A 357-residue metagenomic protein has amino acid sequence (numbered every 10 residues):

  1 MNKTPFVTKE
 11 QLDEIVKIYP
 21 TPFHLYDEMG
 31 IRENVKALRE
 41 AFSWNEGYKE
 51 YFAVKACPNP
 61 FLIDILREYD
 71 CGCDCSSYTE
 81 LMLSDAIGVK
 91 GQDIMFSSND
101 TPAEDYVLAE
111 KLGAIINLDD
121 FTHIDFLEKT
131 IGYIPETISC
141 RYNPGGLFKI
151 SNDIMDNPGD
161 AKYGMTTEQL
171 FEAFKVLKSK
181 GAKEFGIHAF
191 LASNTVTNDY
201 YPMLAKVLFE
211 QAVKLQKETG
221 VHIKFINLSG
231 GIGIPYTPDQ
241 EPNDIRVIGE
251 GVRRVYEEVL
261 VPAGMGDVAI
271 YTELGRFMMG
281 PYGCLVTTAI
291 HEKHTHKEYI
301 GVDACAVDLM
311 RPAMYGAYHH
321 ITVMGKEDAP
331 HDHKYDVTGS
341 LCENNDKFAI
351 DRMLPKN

Functional and structural regions predicted by a protein language model:
M1-E136, F171-S179, K183, K214-K217 (+1 more regions): A charged N-terminal "starter" segment
G30, C57, E80, T101 (+9 more regions): Short, glycine-/Ser/Thr-/acidic-enriched flexible segments
I31, K55, S77, A109 (+5 more regions): Conserved, mostly hydrophobic/aromatic
A53, S97, D119, R141 (+5 more regions): Generic beta-strand/beta-sheet core signal
L62, L81-I87, F126, F148 (+5 more regions): Active-site-proximal flexible loops/turns
T130, P144-H291: Active-site loop/helix belt of alpha/beta enzymes
T137-N143: ATP-grasp fold ATP-binding core
L260, M265-N357: Charged (often Lys/Glu-rich) extended helix/loop segments that serve as interaction or gating elements
